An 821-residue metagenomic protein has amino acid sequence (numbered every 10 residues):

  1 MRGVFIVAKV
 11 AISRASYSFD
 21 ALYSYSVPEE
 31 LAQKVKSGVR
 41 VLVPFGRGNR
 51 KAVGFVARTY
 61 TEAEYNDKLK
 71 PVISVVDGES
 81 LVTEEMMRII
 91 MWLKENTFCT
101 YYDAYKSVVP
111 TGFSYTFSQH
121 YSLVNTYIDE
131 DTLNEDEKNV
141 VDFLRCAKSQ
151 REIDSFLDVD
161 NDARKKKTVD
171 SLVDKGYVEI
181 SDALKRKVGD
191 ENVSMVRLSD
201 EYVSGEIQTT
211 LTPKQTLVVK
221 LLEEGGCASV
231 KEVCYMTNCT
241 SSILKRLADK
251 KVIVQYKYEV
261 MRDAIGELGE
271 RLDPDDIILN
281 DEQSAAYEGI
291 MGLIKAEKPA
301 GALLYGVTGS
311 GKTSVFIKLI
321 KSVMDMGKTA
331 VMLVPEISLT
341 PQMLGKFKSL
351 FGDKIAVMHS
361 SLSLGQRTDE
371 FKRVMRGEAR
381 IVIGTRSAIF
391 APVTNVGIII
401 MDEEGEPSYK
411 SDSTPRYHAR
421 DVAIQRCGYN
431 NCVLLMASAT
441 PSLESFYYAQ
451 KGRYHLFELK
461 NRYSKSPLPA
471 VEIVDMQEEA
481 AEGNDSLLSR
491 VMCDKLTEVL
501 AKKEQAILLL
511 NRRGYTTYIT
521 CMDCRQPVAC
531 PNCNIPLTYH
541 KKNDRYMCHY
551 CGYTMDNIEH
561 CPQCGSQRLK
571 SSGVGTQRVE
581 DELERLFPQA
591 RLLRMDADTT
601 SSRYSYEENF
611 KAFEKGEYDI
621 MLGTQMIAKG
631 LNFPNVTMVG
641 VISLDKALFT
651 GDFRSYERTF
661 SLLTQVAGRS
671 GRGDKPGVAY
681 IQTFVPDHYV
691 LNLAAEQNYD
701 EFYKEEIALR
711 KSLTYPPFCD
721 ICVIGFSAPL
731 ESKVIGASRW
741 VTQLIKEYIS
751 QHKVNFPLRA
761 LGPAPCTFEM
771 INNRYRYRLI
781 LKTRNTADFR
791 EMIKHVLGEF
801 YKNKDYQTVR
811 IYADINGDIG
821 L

Functional and structural regions predicted by a protein language model:
M1-S438, Q450-S466, R790-K794, G798-N816 (+1 more regions): Accessory, non-ATPase domains that flank or precede helicase/AAA+ motor cores in DNA-metabolism machines
A21-Y23, S229, D720-C722, Y775-Y777: Short amphipathic alpha-helical segments
E223, K348, T497, E584 (+3 more regions): A general structural signal for alpha-helical elements within enzymatic catalytic domains
E270-N280, S284-E288, E297-I735, C766-E769 (+2 more regions): Inter-lobe coupling/hinge segments of SF2-like helicase ATPases
S732-E747: Extracytoplasmic/periplasmic
Y748-C766, Q807-I815: Short beta-strand elements
F756-N785: Short, intrinsically disordered low-complexity segments
